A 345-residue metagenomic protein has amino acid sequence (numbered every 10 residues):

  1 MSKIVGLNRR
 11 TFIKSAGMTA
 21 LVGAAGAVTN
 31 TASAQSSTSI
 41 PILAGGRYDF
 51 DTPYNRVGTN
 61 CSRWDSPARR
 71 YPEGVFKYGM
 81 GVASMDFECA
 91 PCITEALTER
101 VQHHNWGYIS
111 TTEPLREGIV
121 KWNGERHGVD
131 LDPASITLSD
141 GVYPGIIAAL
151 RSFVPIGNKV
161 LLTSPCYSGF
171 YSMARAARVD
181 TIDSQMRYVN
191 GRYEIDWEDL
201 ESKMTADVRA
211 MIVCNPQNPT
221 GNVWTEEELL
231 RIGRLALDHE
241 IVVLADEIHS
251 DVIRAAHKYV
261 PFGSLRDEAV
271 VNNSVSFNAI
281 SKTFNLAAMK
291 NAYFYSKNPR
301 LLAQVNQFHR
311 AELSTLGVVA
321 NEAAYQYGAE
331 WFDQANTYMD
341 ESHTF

Functional and structural regions predicted by a protein language model:
M1-A20: N-terminal secretory signal peptides and thylakoid transit peptides that target proteins across membranes
A32-S36: Boundary at the C-terminal end of the N-terminal hydrophobic targeting segment
I40-G141, A148, Y327: N-terminal small-domain helix-loop-helix segment of the aminotransferase-like
G46, R151-V213: PLP-dependent aminotransferase-like
D130-I136, G157-K159, D207, V271-S274: Short acidic capping loops at alpha-helix termini that bridge into adjacent secondary structure
N158, V179, D238-I241, V271-N272: A short helix->loop->beta-strand "cap" motif at the edges of active sites that frequently abuts
Y188-H257: Active-site phosphate-binding strand-loop segment of PLP-dependent enzymes
N273-F345: PLP-dependent aminotransferase class I/II
